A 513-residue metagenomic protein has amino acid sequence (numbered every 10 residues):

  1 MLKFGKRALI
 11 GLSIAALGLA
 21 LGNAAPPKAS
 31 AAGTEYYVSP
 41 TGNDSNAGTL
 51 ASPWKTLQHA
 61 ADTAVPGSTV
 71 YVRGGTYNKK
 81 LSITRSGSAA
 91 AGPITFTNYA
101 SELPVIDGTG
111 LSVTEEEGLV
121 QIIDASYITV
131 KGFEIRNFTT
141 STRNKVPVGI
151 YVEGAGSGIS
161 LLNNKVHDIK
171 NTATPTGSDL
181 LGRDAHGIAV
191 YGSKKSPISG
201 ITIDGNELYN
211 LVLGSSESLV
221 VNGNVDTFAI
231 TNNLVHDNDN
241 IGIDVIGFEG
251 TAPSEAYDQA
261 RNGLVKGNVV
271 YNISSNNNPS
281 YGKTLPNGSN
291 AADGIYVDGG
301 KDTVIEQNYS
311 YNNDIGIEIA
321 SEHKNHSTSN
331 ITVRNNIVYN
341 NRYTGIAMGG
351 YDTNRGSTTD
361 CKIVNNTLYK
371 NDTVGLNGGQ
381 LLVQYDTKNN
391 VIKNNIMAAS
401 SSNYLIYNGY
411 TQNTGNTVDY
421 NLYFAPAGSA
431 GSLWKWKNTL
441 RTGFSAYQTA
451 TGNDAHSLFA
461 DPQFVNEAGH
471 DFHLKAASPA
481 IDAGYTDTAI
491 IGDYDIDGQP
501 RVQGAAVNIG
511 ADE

Functional and structural regions predicted by a protein language model:
M1-L12: Bacterial N-terminal signal peptides that target proteins for export
L17-K28: C-terminal segment of classical bacterial N-terminal signal peptides
K28-Q58, T76, A100-E102, P462-A468: Right-handed parallel beta-helix/beta-solenoid
P40-N78, S82, Y447, S478 (+3 more regions): Acidic Gly/Asp/Thr-rich repetitive segments characteristic of extracellular carbohydrate-active and adhesion proteins
Q58, D62-P66, N78-T95, P104-K131 (+3 more regions): Extracellular beta-strand-rich solenoid/capping regions of secreted or surface-exposed proteins that bind or remodel
Y77-S82, G108-L119, T139-V148, K170-H186 (+12 more regions): Short glycine/acidic-rich loop motifs that flank beta-strands on beta-rich extracellular proteins
P93, T97-L103, S126-N137, S157-K170 (+12 more regions): Right-handed parallel beta-helix
F444-E513: C-terminal accessory segments
